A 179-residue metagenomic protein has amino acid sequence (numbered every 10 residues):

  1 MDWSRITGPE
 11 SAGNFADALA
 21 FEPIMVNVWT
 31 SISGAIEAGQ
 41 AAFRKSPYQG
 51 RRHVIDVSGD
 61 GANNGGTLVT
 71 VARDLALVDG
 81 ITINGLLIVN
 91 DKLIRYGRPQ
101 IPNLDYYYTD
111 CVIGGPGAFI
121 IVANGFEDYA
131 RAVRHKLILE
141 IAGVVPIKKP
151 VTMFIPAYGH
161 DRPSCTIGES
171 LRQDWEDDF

Functional and structural regions predicted by a protein language model:
M1-D2, A18-W29, G59-N63, Y96-R98 (+1 more regions): Second-shell loop/turn segments in exported
W3, H53-I55, V69-D74: "Short basic amphipathic alpha-helical interaction patches in structured regions
R5-H53, G85-Y96, N103, A132: Von Willebrand factor
A20, I24, Q40-Y48, N63 (+4 more regions): Sec-exported extracytoplasmic/periplasmic mature domains
D56, T82-L87, F119-V122: Structural recognition of the beta-strand scaffold that forms the well-ordered cores of secreted hydrolase catalytic
A62-D110: VWA/integrin I-like adhesion module and closely mimicked acidic/polar interface patches used
Y108-V122: Short, basic, helix/turn surface patches
I120-F179: C-terminal "exit" segments of structured domains
